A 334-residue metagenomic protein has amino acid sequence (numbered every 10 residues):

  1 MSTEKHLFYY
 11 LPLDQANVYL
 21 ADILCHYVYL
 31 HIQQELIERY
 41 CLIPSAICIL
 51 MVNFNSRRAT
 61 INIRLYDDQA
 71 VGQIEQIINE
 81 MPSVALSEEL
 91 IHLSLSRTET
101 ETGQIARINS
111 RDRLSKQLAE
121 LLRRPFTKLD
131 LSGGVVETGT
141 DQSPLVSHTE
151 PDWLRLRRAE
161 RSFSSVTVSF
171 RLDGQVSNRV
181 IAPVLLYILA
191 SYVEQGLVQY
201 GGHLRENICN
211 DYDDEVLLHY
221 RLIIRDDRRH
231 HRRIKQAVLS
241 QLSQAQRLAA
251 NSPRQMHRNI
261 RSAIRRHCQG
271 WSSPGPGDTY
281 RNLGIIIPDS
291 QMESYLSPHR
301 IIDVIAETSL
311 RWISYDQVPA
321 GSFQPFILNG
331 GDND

Functional and structural regions predicted by a protein language model:
M1-S56, D68-H219, I223-D334: Mature, solvent-exposed C-terminal subdomains and processed small-chain segments of exported/organellar
T60-R64: Alpha-helical, coiled-coil/dimerization segments enriched in small aliphatic residues
